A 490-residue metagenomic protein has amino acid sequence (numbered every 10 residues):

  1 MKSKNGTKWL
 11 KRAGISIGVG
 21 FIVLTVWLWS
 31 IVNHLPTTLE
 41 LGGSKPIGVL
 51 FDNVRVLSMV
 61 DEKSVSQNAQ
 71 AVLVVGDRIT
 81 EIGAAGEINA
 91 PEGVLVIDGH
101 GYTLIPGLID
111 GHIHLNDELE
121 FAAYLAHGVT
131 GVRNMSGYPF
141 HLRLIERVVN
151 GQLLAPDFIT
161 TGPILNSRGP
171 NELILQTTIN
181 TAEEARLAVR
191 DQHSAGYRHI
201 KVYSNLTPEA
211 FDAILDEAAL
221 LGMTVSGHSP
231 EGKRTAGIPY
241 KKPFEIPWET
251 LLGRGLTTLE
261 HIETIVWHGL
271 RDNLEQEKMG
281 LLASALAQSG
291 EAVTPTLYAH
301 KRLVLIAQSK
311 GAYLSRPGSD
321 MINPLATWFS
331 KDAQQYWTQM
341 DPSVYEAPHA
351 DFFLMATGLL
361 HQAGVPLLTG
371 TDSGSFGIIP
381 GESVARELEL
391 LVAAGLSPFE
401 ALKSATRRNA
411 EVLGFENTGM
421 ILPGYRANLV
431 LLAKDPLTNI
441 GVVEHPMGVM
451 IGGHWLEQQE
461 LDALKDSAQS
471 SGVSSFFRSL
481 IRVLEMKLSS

Functional and structural regions predicted by a protein language model:
K2-I22: N-terminal Sec-pathway targeting helices
I31-G48, V56, V60-I105: Histidine-rich, glycine-flanked metal-binding segment
V32-L39, G99, T103-L104, F121-I238 (+2 more regions): Divalent-metal coordination cores built from histidine and acidic residues
T38-L41, V56-A71, A84-A85, I379 (+2 more regions): Acidic, glycine-enriched loop/beta-strand segments at the rims of small-molecule binding/catalytic pockets
V54, V72, D77, G101 (+14 more regions): Divalent metal-coordination and catalytic microenvironments
M59-V60, S64, S167-N180, S229-K242 (+2 more regions): Acidic/histidine-rich helix-loop elements that form or flank divalent-metal/phosphate-binding sites at the catalytic
S194-H199, L206, H268-E389, A393 (+1 more regions): Active-site neighborhoods of metal-dependent hydrolases
G196, G237-L270, E387-E400: Structural recognition of alpha->loop->beta junctions
